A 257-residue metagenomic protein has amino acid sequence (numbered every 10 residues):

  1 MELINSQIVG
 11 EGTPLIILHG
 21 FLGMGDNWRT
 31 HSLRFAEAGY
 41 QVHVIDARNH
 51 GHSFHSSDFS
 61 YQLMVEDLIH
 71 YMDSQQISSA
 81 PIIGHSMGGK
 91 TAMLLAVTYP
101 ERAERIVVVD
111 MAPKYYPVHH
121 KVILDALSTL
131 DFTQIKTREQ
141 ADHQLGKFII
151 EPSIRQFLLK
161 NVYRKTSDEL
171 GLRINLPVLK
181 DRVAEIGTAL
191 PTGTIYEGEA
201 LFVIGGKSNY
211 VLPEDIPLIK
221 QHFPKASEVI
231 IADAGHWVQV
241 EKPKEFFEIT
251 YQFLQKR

Functional and structural regions predicted by a protein language model:
M1-I16, E37-Y40, I77-S78, F223-K225 (+1 more regions): Alpha/beta-hydrolase fold catalytic core
G12, G20-G23, S86: Active-site glycine-rich loops that stabilize anionic/oxyanionic intermediates across multiple enzyme folds
L22-T30, V42: Serine-hydrolase catalytic-loop signature spanning alpha/beta hydrolases and amidase-signature enzymes
S32, E37, Q41-I83, E248-Y251: Active-site loop/oxyanion-hole signature of alpha/beta-hydrolase fold enzymes
L94-V97, E104-K136: Flexible "cap/lid" loop of the alpha/beta hydrolase fold
T133-L190: Conserved alpha/beta-hydrolase catalytic His-Asp/Glu region
S167-H222, S227-I230: Conserved serine/cysteine hydrolase catalytic core
A226-R257: Catalytic active-site module of serine/aspartate enzymes centered on a nucleophile-bearing elbow/loop
